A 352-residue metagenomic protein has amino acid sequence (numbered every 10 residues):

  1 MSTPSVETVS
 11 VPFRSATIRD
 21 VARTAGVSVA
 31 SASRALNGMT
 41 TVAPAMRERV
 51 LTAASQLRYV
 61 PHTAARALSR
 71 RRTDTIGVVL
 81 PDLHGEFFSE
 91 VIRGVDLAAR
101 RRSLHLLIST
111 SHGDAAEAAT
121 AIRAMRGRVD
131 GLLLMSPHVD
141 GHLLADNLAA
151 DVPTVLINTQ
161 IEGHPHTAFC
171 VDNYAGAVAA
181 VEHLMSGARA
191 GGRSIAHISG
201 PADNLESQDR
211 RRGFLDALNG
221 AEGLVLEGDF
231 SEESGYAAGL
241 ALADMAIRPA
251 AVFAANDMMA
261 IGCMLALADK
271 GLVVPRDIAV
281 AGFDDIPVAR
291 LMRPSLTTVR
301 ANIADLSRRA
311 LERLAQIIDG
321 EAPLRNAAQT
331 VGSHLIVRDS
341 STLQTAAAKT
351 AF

Functional and structural regions predicted by a protein language model:
M1-D74, T345-F352: N-terminal helix-turn-helix DNA-binding module of bacterial transcription factors
M1-F13, R71, T75-E182, F352: Alpha-helical recognition/docking segments in bacterial nutrient-uptake and carbohydrate-utilization systems
M1-V11, Q56, L97-R102, A149-L156 (+1 more regions): Bacterial carbohydrate/catabolite-sensing allosteric modules
I18, V50, V95, L143 (+2 more regions): Aromatic/hydrophobic pocket-lining residues that form π-stacking "cages" and hydrophobic walls in ligand
V42-A43, F88, V299-R300: Amphipathic alpha-helical segments enriched in hydrophobic/aromatic and basic residues that form the DNA-contacting
R47, T73, I92, R211 (+1 more regions): ATP/adenylate-binding site constellation spanning eukaryotic-like Ser/Thr protein kinases, ABC-transporter
